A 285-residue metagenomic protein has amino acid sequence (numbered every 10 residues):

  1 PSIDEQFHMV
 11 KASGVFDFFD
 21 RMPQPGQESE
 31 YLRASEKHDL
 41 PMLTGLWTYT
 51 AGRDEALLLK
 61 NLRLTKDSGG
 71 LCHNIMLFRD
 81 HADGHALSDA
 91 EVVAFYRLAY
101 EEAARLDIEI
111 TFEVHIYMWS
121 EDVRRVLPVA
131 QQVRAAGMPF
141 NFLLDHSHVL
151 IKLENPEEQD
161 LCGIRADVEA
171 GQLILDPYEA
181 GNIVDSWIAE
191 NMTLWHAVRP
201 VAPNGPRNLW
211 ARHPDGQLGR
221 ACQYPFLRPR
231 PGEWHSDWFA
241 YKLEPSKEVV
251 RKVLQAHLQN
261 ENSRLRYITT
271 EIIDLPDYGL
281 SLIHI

Functional and structural regions predicted by a protein language model:
P1, D17-R21, M42-W47, H73-I75 (+4 more regions): Hydrophobic faces of well-ordered beta-strands that scaffold small-molecule active sites in alpha/beta enzyme cores
P1-G70, N141: N-terminal pre-domain/capping segments
D4-M9, G69, V123-F140, L144 (+1 more regions): Histidine-acidic metal/acid-base catalytic patches
Q6, Y31, L57, N61 (+3 more regions): Alpha-helical packing segments of well-folded alpha/beta enzyme cores
M9-K11, S35, T65, A99 (+3 more regions): Generic structural signal for hydrophobic
P23, I116, H148, D274: Short, glycine/acidic-enriched loop or turn micro-motifs at the edges of active sites
E28, A82, G205: Short glycine-rich, flexible loops that bind phosphorylated cofactors or substrates
P41-M42, T50-L144, L150-I151: Active-site acidic/histidine proton-transfer and metal-coordination neighborhood in alpha/beta enzyme cores
